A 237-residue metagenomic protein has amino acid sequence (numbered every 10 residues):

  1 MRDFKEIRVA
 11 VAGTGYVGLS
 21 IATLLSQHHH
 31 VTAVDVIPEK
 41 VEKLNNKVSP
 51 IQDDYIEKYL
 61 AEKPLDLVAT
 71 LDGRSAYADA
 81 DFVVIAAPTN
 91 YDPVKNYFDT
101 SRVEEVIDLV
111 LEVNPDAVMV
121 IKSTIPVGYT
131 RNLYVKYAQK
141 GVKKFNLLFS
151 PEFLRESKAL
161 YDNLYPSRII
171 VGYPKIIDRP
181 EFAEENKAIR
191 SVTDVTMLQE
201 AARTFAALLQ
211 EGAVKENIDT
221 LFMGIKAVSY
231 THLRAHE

Functional and structural regions predicted by a protein language model:
R2-K47: NAD(P)+-binding Rossmann beta1-loop-alpha1 motif at the extreme N-terminus of oxidoreductases
F4, R74-A78, L164: A short, aliphatic-rich alpha-helical micro-motif
I56-D79: A structured beta-alpha segment of the ubiquitous adenosine-cofactor-binding alpha/beta core
V84: N-terminal Rossmann-like NAD(P) cofactor-binding module of classical short-chain dehydrogenase/reductase
A87-T89: Short glycine-/small-residue-rich Rossmann-like dinucleotide-binding loops
Y91-E156: Rossmann-like NAD(P)(H) cofactor-binding subdomain of soluble oxidoreductases
L148-Y230: Conserved Rossmann-fold dehydrogenase catalytic segment
T231-E237: Conserved small/polar residues in nucleotide/adenosyl-binding loops
